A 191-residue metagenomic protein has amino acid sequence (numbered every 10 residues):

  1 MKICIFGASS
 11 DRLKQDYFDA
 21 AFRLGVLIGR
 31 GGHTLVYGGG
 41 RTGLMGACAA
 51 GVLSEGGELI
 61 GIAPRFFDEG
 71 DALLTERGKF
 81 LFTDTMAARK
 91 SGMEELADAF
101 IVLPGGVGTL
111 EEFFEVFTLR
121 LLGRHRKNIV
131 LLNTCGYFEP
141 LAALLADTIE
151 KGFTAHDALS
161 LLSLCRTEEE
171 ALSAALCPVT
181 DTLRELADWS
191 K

Functional and structural regions predicted by a protein language model:
M1-L96, C135-S173, V179-K191: A cross-family phosphate/adenosyl-ligand binding-site feature
G39, A63, T83-D84, L103-G105 (+3 more regions): Short beta->alpha connector loops at strand-helix junctions that form conserved, small/polar/Pro-enriched
L53, R120-K127, F153-T154: Arginine/glycine-rich "motif VI" loop of SF2 helicases in the C-terminal RecA-like domain
A88-L122, V130, T180-S190: Active-site/ligand-binding-proximal alpha/beta "capping" segment
